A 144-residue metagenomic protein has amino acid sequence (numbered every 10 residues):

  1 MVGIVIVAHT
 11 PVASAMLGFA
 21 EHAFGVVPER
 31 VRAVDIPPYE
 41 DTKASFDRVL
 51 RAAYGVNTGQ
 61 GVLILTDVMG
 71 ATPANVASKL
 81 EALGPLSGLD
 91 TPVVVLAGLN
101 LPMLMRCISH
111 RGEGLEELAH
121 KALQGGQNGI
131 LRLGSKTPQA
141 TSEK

Functional and structural regions predicted by a protein language model:
M1-K144: N-terminal loops that bind phosphate or other acidic moieties and the adjacent beta-alpha structural core
